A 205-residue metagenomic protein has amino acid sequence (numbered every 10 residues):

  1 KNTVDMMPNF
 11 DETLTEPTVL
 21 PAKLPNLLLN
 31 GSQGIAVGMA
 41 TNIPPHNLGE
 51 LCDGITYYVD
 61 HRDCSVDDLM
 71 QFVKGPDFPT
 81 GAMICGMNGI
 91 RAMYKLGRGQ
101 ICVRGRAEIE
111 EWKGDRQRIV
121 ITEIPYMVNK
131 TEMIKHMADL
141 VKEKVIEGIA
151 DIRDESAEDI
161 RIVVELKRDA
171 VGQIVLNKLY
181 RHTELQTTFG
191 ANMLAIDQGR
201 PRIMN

Functional and structural regions predicted by a protein language model:
K1-N2: A basic, often C-terminal nucleic-acid-binding module that engages the phosphate backbone, implemented in DNA
D5-N30, I35-N205: Intrinsically disordered, low-complexity regulatory segments
